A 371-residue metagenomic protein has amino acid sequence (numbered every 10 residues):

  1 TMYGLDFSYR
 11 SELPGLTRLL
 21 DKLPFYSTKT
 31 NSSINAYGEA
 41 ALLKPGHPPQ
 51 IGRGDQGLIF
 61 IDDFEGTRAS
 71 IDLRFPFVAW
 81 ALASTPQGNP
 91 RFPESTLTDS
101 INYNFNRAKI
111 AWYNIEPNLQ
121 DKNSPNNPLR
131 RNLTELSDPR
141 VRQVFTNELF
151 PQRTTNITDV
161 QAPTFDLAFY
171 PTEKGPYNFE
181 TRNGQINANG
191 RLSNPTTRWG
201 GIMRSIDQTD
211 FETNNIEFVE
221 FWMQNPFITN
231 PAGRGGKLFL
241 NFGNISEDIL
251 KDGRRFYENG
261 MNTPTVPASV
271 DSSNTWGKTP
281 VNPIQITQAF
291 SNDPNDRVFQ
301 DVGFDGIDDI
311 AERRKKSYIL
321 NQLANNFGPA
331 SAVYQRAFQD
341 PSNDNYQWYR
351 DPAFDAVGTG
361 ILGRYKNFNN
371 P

Functional and structural regions predicted by a protein language model:
T1-P371: Surface-exposed, low-hydrophobicity segments enriched in Gly/Pro/acidic/Ser residues that characterize the mature
